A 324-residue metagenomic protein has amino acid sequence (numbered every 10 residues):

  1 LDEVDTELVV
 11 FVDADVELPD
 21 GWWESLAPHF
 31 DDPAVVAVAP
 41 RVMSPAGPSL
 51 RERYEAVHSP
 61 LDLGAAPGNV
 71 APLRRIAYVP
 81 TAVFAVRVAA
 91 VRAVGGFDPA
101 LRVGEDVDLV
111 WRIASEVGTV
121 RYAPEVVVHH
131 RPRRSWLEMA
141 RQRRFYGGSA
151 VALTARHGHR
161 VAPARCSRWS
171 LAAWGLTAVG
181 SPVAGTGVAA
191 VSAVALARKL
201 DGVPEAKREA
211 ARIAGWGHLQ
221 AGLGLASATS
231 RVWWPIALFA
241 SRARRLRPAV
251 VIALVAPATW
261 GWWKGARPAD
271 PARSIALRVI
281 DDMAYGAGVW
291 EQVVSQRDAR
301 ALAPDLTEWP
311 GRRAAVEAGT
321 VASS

Functional and structural regions predicted by a protein language model:
E3, G21, S25, D108-R112 (+2 more regions): Alpha-helical elements of Rossmann-like donor-binding domains used by nucleotide-donor carbohydrate transfer enzymes
T6, P33-V35, G118: Short, high-confidence coil segments that cap the C-terminus of an alpha-helix and link into the following beta-strand
V9: Short aromatic/hydrophobic "clamp" motif used to bind/position activated sugar donors
D13-E17: The conserved acidic donor/metal-binding loop of glycosyltransferases
G21-R53, R131: Conserved donor NDP-sugar-binding/catalytic core segment of glycosyltransferases
P40, E55-I76: Short, flexible, basic/aromatic active-site loop/helix in glycosyltransferases
T81-V86, A90-G95, A100-V126: A short, conserved alpha-helix in the catalytic core of glycosyltransferases
A123-P124, H129-V188, R198-Q292, R297 (+2 more regions): Active-site-adjacent helix/loop segment of glycosyltransferases that harbors family-specific signature motifs
